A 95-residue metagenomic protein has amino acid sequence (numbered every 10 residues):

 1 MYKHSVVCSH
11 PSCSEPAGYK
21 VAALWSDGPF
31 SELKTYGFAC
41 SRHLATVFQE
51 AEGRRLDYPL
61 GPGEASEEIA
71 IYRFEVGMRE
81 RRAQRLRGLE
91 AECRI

Functional and structural regions predicted by a protein language model:
M1-V6, C40: Generic detector of contiguous secondary-structure segments
Y2, A51-I95: Short, intrinsically disordered terminal segments enriched in charged and Pro/Gly residues
H4-L33: Short recognition patches in nucleic-acid-associated and regulatory proteins
P11, F30, C40, E50 (+1 more regions): Alpha-helical protein-protein interaction elements
S14, Y19, D27, A45-T46 (+3 more regions): A generic structural micro-environment signature that highlights single residues at secondary-structure boundaries
K34-P59: Short metal-binding segments enriched for Cys and/or His
